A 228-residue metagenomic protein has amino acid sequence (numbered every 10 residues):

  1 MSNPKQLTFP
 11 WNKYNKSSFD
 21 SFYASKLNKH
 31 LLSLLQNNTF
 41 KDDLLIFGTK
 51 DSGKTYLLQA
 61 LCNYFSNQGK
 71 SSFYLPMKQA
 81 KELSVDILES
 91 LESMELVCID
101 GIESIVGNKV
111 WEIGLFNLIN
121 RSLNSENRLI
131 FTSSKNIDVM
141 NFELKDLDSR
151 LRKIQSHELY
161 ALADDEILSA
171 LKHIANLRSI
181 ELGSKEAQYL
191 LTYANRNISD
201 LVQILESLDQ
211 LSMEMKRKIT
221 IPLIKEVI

Functional and structural regions predicted by a protein language model:
M1-N37, M213-I228: A short, basic N-terminal segment
F40-L58: Walker A/P-loop nucleotide-binding motif
F65-L96, V106-E112: Short glycine-rich substrate-engagement loop in P-loop NTPases that contacts/grips substrate
S90-E112, L118, S125-S134: Conserved P-loop NTPase "ATPase switch" module shared by AAA+ and STAND
I137-R152: Short regulatory helix/loop adjacent to the ATP-binding pocket of P-loop NTPases
V139, I154-E166: Conserved AAA+ ATPase "SRH/arginine-finger" region at the nucleotide-binding site
E181-A194: Short conserved motifs of the RecA-like P-loop NTPase core
A194-L208: The conserved phosphate-sensing helix
